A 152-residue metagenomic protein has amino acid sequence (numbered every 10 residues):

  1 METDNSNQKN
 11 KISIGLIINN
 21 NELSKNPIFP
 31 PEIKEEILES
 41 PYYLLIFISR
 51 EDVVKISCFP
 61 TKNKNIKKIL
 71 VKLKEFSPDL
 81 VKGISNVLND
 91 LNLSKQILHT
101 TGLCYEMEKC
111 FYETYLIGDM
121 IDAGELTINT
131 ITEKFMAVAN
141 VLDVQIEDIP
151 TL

Functional and structural regions predicted by a protein language model:
E2-N20, P41-L152: A conserved regulatory-domain signal marking ACT and ACT-like small-molecule sensing domains and adjacent regulatory
N26-I28: A structural signal for beta-rich interaction modules in eukaryotic proteins
P31-L45: Surface-exposed, Lys/Arg-rich phosphate-binding patches that contact polyanionic backbones
